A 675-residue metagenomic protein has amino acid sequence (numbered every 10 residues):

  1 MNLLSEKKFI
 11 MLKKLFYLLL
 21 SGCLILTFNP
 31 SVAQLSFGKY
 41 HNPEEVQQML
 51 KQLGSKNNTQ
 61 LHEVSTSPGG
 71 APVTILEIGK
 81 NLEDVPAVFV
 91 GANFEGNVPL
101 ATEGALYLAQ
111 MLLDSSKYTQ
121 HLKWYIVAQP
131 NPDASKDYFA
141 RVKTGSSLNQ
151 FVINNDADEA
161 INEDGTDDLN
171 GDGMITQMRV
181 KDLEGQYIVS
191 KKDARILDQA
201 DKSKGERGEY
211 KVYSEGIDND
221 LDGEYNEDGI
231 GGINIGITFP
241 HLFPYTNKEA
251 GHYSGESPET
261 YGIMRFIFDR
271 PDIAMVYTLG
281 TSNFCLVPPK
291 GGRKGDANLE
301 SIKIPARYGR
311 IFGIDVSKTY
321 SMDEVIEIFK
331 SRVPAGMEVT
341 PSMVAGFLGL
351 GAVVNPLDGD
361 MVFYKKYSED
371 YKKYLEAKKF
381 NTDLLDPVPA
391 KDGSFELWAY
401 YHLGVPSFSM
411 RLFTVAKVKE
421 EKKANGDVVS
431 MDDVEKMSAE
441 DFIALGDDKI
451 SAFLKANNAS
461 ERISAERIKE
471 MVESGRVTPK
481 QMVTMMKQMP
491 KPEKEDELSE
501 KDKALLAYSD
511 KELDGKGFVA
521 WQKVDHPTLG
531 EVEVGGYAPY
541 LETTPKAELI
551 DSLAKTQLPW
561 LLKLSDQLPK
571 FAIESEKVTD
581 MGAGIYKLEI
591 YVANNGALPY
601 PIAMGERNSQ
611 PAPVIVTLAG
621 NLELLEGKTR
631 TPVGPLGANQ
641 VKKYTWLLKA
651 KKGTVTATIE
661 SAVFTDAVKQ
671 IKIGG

Functional and structural regions predicted by a protein language model:
L18-T27: Bacterial N-terminal signal peptides
Q34-P72, E548-L553: Short glycine- and acidic-rich boundary segments immediately preceding or forming the N-terminal edge of structured
Q60-L61, P72, G91, Y125 (+4 more regions): Metallocarboxypeptidase
A87-A92, G96-S135, G173: Alpha-helical metal-binding/catalytic segments enriched in His/Glu/Asp
K123-T246, G291-L299, P305, L397-Y400: Surface-exposed loop and adjacent secondary-structure segments within mature catalytic domains
V592-E606: Short amphipathic, basic-aromatic surface patches that mediate peripheral association with negatively charged
L622-K651: Intrinsically disordered, low-complexity Pro/Gly/Ser/Thr-rich segments with frequent PxxP/GP/PP motifs and embedded
T665-G675: Edge beta-strands of extracellular beta-sandwich domains
